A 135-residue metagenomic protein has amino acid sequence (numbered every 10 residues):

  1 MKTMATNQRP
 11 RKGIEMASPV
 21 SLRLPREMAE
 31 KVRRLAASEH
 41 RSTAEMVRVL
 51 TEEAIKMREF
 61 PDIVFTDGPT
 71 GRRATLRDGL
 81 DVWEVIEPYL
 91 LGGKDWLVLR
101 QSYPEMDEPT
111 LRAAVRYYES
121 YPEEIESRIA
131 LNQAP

Functional and structural regions predicted by a protein language model:
M1-L24: Short Lys/Arg-rich basic patches
R26-E45: Surface-exposed, Lys/Arg-rich phosphate-binding patches that contact polyanionic backbones
A36, R100-Q101: The alpha-helix within a helix-turn-helix
R41-S42, S102-R112: Short, basic interhelical loop/turn and adjoining N-cap of the next helix at nucleic-acid- or acidic-partner-contacting
S42-D62: Short, basic amphipathic alpha-helical segments that act as recognition/interaction helices in nucleic-acid-binding
K56-V82: Short, positively charged interaction helices/loops
G79-G93: Short, amphipathic alpha-helical "recognition" segments used to contact nucleic acids or chromatin
S120-P135: Long, compositionally biased
